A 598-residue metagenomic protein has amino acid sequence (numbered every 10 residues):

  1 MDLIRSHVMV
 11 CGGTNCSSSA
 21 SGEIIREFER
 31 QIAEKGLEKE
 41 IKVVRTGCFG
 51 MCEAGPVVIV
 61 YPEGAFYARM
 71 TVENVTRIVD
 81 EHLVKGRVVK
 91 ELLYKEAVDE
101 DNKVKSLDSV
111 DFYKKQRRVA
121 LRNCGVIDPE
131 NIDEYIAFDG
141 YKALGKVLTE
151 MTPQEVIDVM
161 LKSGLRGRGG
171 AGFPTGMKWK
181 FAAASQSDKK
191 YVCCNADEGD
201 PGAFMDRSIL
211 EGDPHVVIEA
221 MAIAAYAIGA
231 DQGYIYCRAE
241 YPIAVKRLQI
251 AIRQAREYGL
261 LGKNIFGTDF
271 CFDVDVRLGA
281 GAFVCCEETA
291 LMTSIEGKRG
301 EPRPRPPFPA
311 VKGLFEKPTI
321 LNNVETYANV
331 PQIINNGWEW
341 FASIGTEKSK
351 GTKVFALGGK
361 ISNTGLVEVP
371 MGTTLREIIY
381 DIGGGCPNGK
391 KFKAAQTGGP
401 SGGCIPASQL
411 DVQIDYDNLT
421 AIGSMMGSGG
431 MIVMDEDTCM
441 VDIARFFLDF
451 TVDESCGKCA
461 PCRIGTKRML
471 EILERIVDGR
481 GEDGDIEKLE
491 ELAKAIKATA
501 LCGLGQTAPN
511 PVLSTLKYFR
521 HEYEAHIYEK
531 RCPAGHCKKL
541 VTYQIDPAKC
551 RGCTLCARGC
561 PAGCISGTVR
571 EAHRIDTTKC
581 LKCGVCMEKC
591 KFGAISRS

Functional and structural regions predicted by a protein language model:
M1-H7, S21-R45, P62-E91, A143-V159 (+10 more regions): Ferredoxin-type iron-sulfur electron-transfer modules in oxidoreductases and energy-metabolism complexes
V10, I127-K142, C194-D206, P309-L314 (+2 more regions): Gly-rich Lys/Arg/Thr-decorated short loops/hinges at beta-loop-alpha junctions or inter-strand turns that position
C16, L161-A182, G281-T293, R299 (+2 more regions): Conserved phosphate/anionic-ligand binding catalytic regions in large, soluble enzymes, centered on
A54-V58, P461-K467, L555-R574, V585-S598: Iron-sulfur cluster-binding cysteine motifs and their immediate structural context in ferredoxin-like electron-transfer
L93-K162, E316, N322-G337: Flexible inter-domain linker/hinge segments
Q116, V245-M371, G383: Hydrophobic alpha-helical positions that pack around
A220-A222, G372-P387: Short amphipathic, charge-patterned alpha-helical segments
G351-N363, V369-M371, L375, P533-L581 (+1 more regions): C-terminal accessory/binding modules appended to enzymatic or scaffolding proteins
